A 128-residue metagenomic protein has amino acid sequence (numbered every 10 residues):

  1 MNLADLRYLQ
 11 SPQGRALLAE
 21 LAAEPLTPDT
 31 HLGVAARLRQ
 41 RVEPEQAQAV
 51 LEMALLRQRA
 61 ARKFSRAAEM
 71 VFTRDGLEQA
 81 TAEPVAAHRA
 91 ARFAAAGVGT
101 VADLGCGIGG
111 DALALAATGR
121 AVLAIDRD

Functional and structural regions predicted by a protein language model:
M1-D128: SAM-dependent transferase fold signal centered on methyltransferase-like domains, encompassing both Class I
